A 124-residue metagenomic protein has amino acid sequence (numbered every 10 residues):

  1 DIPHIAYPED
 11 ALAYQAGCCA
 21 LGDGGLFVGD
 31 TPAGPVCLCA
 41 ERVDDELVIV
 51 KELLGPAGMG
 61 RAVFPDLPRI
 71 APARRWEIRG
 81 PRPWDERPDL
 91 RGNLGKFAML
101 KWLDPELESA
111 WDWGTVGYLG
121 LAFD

Functional and structural regions predicted by a protein language model:
D1-G58: Amide-forming acyltransferase catalytic core, primarily the GNAT-like/NAT-type and related acyltransferase folds
E41-E46, K51-D124: Active-site/acyl-donor-binding loops of N-acyltransferases
